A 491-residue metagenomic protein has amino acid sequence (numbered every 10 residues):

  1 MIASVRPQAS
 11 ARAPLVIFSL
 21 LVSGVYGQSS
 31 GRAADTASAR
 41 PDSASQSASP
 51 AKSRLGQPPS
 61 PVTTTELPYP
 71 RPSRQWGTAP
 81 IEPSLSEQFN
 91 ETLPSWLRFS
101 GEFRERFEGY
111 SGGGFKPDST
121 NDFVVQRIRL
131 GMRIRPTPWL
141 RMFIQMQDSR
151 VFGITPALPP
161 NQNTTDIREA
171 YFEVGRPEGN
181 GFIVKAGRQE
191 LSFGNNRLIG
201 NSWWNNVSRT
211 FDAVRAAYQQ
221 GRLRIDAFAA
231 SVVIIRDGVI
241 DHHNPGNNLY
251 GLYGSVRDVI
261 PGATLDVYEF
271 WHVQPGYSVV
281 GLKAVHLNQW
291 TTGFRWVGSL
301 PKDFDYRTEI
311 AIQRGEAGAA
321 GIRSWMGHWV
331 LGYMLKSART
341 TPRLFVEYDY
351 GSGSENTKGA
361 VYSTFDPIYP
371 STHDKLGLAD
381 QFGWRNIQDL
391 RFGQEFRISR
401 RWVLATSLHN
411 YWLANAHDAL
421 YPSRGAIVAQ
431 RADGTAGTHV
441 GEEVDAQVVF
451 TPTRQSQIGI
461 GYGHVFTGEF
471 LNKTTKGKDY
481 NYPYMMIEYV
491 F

Functional and structural regions predicted by a protein language model:
I2-P14: Bacterial N-terminal signal peptides that target proteins for export
I2-V5, L20-T120, T137, Q145 (+5 more regions): N-terminal periplasmic/intermembrane-space "pro-region" immediately following the signal or transit peptide
G56, P61, E66, Q75-G77 (+2 more regions): Extracellular/periplasmic loop regions
T64, W402, G477-F491: Outer-membrane beta-barrel "beta-signal"
S73, G109-Q126, P136-N180, F193-N201 (+4 more regions): Surface-exposed loop and membrane-interface regions of Gram-negative outer-membrane beta-barrel proteins
E108-S111, S149-G153, E190-L198, F228-I235 (+6 more regions): Flexible, solvent-exposed coil segments and beta strand-coil junctions, predominantly the extracellular/periplasmic
W139, E178-V184, S202-K358, R397 (+4 more regions): Signature for the C-terminal beta-barrel architecture of outer-membrane proteins
N415, T451-K478, F491: C-terminal beta-signal and adjacent terminal beta-strands/loops of Gram-negative outer-membrane beta-barrel proteins
